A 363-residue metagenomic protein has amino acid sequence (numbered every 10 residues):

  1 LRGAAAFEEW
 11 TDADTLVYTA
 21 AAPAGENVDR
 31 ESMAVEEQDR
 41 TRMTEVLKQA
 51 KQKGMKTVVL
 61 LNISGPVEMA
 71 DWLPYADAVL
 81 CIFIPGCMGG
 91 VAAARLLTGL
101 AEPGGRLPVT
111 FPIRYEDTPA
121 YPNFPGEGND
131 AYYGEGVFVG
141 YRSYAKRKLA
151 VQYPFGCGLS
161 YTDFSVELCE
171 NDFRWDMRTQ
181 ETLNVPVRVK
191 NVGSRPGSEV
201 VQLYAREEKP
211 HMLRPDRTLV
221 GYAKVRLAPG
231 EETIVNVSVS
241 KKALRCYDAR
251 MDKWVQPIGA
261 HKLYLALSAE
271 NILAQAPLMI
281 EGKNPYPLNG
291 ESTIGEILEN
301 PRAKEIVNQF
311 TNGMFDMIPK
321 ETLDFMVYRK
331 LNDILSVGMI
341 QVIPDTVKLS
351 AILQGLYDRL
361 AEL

Functional and structural regions predicted by a protein language model:
L1-L363: C-terminal non-catalytic regions of proteins with extracellular/luminal or membrane-system context
